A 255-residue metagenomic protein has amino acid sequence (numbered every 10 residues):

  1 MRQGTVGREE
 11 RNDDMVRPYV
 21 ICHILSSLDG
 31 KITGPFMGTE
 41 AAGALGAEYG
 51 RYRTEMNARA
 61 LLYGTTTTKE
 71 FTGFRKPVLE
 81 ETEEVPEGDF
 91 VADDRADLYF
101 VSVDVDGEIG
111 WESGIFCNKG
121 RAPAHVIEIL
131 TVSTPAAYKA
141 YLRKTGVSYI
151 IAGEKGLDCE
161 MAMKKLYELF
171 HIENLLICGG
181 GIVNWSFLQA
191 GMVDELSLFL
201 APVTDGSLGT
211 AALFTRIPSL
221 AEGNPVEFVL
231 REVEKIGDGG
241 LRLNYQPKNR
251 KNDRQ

Functional and structural regions predicted by a protein language model:
R2, V6-Q255: Enzymes that bind and transform nitrogen-containing heteroaromatic metabolites
